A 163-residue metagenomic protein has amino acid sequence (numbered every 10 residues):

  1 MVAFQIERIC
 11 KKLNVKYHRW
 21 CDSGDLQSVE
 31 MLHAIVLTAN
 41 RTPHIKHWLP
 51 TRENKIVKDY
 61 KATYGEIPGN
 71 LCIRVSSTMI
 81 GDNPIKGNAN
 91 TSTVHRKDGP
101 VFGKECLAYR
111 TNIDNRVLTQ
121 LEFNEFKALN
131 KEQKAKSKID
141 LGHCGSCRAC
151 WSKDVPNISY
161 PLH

Functional and structural regions predicted by a protein language model:
M1-H163: Class I S-adenosyl-L-methionine
